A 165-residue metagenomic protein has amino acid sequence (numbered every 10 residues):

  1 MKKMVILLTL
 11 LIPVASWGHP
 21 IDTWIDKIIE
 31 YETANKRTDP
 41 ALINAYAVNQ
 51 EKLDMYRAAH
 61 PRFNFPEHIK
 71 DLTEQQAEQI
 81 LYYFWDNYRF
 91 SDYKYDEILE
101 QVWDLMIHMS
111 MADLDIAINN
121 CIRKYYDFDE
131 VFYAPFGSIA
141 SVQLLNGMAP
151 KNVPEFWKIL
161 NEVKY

Functional and structural regions predicted by a protein language model:
M1-G18: Classical Sec-dependent N-terminal signal peptides that target proteins to the secretory pathway
S16-Y165: Cell-wall polysaccharide-cleaving catalytic domain and substrate-binding groove, primarily in peptidoglycan/chitin
